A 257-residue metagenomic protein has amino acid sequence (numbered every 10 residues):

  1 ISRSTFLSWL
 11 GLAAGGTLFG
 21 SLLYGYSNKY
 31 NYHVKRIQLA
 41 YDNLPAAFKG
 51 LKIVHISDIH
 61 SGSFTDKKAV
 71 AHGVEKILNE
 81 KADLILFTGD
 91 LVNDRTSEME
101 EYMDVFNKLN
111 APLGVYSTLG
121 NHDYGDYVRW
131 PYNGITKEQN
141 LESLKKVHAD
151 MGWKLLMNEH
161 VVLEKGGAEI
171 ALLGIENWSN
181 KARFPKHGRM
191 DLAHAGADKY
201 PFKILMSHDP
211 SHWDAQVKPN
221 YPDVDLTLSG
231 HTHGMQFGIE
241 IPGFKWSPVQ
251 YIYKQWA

Functional and structural regions predicted by a protein language model:
S2, S27-Y30, I204-D209: Short N-terminal helix-initiation segments at or just after the protein's N-terminus
S2-A14: N-terminal secretory signal peptides and thylakoid transit peptides that target proteins across membranes
S2-R3, K35, M151: Generic detector of short, well-ordered, non-transmembrane alpha-helical segments enriched in hydrophobic residues
L12-Y26: Single-pass alpha-helical transmembrane signal-anchor segments
L23-R36: Aromatic-capped interface at the extracytoplasmic side of an N-terminal signal-anchor transmembrane helix
L44-A257: Soluble catalytic domains of enzymes that build or remodel membrane lipids, polysaccharides, and related
